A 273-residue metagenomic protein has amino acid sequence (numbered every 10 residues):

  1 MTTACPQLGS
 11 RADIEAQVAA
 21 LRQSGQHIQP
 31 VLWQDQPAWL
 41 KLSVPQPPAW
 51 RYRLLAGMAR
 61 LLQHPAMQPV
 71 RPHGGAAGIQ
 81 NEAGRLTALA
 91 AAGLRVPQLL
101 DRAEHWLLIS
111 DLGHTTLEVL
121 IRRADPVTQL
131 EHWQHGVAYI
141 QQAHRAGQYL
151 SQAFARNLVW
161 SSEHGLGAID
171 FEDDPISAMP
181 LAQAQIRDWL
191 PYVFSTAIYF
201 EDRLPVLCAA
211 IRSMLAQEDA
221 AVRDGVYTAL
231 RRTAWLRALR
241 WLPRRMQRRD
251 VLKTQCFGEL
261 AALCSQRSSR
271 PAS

Functional and structural regions predicted by a protein language model:
M1-H27, P243-R244: Juxta-kinase regulatory segment immediately upstream of eukaryotic protein kinase catalytic domains
H27-A77: ATP-binding glycine-rich loop module of kinase domains
P45, H114, L166, D173-S177: Activation segment
R51, A59-L61, H73-I79, A83 (+2 more regions): Conserved structural core of kinase catalytic domains
L89, I140-A143: Conserved hydrophobic alpha-helix
R145-A155: Catalytic-loop of the protein kinase fold
N157-A168: Conserved protein kinase catalytic/activation segment
S161, F171-S268: C-lobe/activation-segment region of protein kinase-like
